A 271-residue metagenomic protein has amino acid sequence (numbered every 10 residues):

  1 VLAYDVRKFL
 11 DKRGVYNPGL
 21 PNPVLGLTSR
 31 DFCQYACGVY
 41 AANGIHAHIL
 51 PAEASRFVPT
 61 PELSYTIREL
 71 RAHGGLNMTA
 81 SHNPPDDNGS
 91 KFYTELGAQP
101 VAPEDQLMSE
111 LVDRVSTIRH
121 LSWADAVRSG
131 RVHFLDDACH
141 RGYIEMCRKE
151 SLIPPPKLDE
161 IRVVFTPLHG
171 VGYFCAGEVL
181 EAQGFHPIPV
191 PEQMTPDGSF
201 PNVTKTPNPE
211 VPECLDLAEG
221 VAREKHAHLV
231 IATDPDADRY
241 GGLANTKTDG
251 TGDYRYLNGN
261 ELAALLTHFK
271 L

Functional and structural regions predicted by a protein language model:
V1-V6, R162-F165: Short glycine-rich phosphate-binding loop at a beta-alpha junction
A3-D87, V179-G242: N-terminal small/polar loop signature for handling phosphorylated ligands or for N-terminal nucleophile
L25, S29, E104, N260: Short, conserved glycine- and acidic-residue-centered signature motifs in active-site or ligand-binding loops
T60, D105, N260-A264: Amphipathic alpha-helical transducer elements in NTP-driven molecular machines
S64, G177, A264-H268: Short, hydrophobic alpha-helix immediately C-terminal to the catalytic nucleophile
E69, R114, A182, F269-K270: Active-site catalytic microenvironments for nucleophilic, acid-base chemistry
D86-L217, V221-A222: Gly/Ser/Thr-enriched, mixed-charge loops and adjacent short helices that form phosphate/oxyanion-binding elements
E95-A98, E110, T117, G220-L271: Replace "Mg2+/Mn2+-dependent" with "divalent metal-dependent
